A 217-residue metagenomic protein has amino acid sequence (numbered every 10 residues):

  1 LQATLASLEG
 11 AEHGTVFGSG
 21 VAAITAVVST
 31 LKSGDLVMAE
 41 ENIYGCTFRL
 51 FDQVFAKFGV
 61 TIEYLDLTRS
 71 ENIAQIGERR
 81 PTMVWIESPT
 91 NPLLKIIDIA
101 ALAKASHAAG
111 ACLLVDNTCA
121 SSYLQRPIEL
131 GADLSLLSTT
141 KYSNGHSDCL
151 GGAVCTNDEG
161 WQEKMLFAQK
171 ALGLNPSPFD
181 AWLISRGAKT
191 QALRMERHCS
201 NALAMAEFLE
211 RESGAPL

Functional and structural regions predicted by a protein language model:
L1-E9: Aromatic- and Gly/Pro-rich amphipathic surface segment
H13-G214: Conserved PLP-enzyme active-site core in the AAT-like
